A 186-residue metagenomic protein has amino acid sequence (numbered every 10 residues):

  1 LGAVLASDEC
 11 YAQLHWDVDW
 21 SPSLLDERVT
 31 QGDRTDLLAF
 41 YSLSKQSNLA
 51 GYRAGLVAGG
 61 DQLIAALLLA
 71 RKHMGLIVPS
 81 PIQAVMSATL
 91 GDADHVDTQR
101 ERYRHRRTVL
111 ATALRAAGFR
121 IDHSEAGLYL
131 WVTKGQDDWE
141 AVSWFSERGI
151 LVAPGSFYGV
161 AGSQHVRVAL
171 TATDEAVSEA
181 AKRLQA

Functional and structural regions predicted by a protein language model:
L1-A186: PLP-dependent class I/II
